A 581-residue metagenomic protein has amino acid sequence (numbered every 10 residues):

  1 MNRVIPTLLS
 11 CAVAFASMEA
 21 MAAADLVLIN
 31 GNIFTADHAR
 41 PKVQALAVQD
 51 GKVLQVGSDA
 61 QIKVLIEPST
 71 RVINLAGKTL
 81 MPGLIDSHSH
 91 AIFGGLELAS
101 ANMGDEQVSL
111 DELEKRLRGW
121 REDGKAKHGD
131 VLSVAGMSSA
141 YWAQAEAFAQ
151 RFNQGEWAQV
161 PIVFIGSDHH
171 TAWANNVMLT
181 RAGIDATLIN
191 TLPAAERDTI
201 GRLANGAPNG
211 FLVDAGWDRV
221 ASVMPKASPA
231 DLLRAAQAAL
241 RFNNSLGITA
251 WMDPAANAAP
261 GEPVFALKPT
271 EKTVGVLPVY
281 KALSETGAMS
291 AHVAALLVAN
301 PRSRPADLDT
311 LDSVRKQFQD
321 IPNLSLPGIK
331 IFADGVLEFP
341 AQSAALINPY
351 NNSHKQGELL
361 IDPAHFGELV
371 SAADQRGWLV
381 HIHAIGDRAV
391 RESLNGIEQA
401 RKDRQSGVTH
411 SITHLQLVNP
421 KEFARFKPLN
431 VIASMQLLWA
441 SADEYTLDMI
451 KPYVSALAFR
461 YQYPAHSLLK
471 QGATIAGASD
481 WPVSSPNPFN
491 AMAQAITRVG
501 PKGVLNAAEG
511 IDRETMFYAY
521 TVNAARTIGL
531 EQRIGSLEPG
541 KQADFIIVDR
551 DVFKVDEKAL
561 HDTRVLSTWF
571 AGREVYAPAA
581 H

Functional and structural regions predicted by a protein language model:
M1-L8: Bacterial N-terminal signal peptides that target proteins for export
S17-E19: N-terminal signal peptide c-region/cleavage motif recognized by signal peptidases
A23-I29, F34, H38-D312, P327 (+5 more regions): Divalent metal-binding segments
M81-S87, T413-H414, S434, A476-S479: Active-site neighborhood of phospho(di)ester-bond hydrolases with catalytic His/Asp-centered motifs
M252, K330, T413, S434-M435 (+1 more regions): Conserved beta-strand positions in the central sheet of alpha/beta enzyme cores
L283-G287, V314-L324, F426-P428: Acidic (Asp/Glu)-rich catalytic clusters
N300-R304, T413-E422: Short, conserved secondary-structure transition motifs
S371-H381, I385-H410, P420, A424 (+4 more regions): His/Asp/Glu-enriched, well-ordered alpha-helical/loop segment that forms or immediately abuts the divalent-metal
